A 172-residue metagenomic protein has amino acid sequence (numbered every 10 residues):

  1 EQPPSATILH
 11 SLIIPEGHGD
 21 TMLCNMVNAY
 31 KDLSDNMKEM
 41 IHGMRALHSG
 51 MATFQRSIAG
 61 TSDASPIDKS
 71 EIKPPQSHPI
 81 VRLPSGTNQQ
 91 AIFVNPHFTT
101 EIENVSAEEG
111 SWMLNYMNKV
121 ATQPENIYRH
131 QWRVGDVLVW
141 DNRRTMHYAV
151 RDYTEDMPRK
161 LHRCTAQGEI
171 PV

Functional and structural regions predicted by a protein language model:
E1-V137, N142-V172: Non-heme Fe(II) oxygenase catalytic core, chiefly the N-lobe of the double-stranded beta-helix
